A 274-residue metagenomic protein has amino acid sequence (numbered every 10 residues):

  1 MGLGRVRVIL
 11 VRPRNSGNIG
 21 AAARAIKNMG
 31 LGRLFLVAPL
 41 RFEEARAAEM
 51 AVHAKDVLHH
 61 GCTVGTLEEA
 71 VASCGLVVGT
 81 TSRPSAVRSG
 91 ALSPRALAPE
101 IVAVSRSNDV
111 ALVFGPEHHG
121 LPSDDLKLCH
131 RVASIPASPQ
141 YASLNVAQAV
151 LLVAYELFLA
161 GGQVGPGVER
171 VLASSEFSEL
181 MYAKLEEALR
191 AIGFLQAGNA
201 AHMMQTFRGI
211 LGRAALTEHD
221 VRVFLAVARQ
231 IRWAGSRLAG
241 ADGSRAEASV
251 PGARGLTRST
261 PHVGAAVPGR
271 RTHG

Functional and structural regions predicted by a protein language model:
M1-G274: Post-transcriptional modification and biogenesis factors for structured RNAs of the translation apparatus
